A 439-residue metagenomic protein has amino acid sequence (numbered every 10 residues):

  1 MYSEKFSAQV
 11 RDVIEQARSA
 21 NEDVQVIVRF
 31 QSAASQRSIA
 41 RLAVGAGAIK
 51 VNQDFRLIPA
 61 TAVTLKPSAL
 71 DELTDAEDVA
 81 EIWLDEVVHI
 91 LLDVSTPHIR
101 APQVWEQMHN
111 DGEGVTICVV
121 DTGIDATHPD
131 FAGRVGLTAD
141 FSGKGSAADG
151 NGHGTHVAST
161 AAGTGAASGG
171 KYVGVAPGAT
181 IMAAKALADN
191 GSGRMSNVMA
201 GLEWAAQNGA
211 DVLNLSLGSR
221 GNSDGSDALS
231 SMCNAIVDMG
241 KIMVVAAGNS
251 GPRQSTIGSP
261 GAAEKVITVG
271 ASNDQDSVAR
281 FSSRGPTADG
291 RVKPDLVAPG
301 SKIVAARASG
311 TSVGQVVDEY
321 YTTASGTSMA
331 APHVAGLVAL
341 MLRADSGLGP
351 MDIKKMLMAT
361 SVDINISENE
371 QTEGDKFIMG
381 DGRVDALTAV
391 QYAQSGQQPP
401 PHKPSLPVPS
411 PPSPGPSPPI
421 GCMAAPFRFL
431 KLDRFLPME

Functional and structural regions predicted by a protein language model:
M1-Q103, I117, P129, M423 (+1 more regions): Autoinhibitory N-terminal propeptides
V26-I27, A62, T116-V119, L137 (+14 more regions): Structural recognition of the beta-strand scaffold that forms the well-ordered cores of secreted hydrolase catalytic
V26-R29, K144-A148, L187-G191, R220 (+3 more regions): Second-shell loop/turn segments in exported
S35-R37, S68, T164-S168, A183-K265 (+7 more regions): Substrate-binding/access-modulating region of protease and related hydrolase catalytic domains
T74-E77, W83, G123, H128 (+16 more regions): Sec/Tat-exported extracytoplasmic proteins
W105-L137, K144-R194, N208-D211, D238 (+3 more regions): Subtilisin-like serine protease catalytic core
A158-A161, M182, A186-L187, T256 (+2 more regions): Hydrolase catalytic cores
V212-N214, A298, R343-E439: C-terminal subdomain of the subtilisin-like protease fold in secreted/lumenal serine endopeptidases
